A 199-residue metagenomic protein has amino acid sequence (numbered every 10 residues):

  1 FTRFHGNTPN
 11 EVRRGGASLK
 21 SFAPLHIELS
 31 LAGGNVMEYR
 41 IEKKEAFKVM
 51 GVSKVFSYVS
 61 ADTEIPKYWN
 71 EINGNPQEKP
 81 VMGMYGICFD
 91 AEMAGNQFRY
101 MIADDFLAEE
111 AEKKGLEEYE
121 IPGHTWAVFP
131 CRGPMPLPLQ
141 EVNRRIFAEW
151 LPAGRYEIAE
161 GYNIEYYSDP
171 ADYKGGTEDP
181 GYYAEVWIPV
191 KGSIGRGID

Functional and structural regions predicted by a protein language model:
T2-D199: A solvent-exposed interaction/effector surface
